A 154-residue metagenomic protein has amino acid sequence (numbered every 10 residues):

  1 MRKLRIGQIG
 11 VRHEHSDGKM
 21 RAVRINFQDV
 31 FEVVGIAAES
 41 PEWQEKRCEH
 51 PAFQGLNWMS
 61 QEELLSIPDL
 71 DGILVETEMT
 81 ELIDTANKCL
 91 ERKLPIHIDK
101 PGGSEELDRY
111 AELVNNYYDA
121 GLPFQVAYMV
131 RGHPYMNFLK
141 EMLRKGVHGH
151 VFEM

Functional and structural regions predicted by a protein language model:
M1-P51: N-terminal Rossmann-like dinucleotide-binding module
R12-H15, E78-E81, P95, V130-G132: Short beta->alpha connector loops
S16, Q44, L82-I83, Y135-M136: Short, well-ordered alpha-helical microsegments
A22, N26, H50, K88 (+4 more regions): Alpha-helical structural signal in soluble globular domains
V33-V34, I96, F124: Hydrophobic/aromatic residues located in beta-strands of well-ordered beta-sheets within soluble catalytic
V34, D71, F152: Conserved acidic residues
F53-N116: Beta-loop-alpha module in the N-terminal Rossmann-like domain of NAD(P)-dependent dehydrogenases, especially those
G103-M154: A contiguous active-site-proximal alpha/beta segment in oxidoreductase catalytic domains
